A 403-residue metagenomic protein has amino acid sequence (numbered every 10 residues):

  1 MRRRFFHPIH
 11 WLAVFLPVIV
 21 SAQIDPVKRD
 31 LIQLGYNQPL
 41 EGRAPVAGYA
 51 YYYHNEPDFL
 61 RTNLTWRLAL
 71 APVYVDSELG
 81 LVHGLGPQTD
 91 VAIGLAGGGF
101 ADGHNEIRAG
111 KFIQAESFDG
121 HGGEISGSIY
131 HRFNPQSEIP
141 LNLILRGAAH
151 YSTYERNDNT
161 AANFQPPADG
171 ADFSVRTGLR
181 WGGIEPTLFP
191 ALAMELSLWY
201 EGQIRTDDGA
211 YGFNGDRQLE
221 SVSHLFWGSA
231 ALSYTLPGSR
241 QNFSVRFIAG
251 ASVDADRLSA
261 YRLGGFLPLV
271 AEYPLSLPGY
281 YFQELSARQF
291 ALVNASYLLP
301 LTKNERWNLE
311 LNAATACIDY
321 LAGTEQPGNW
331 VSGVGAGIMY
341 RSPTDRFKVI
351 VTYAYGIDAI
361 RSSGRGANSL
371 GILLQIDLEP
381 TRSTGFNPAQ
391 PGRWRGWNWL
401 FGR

Functional and structural regions predicted by a protein language model:
M1-F6: N-terminal secretory signal peptides that target proteins for export/translocation
P8-I19: Bacterial N-terminal signal peptides
P17, Q88, P237, T302-K303 (+1 more regions): Secondary-structure transition/capping motifs at alpha-helix termini and the adjoining loop/turn into the next element
I24-I184, A287-A291, W307-L309, F347-G396 (+1 more regions): Gram-negative/organellar outer-membrane beta-barrel architecture
I24-R29, Q33-L34, D172-P327, A359-G366 (+1 more regions): C-terminal outer-membrane beta-barrel translocator/porin domains of Gram-negative envelope proteins and their
L70-P72, Y234-G238, Y340-T344: A generic beta-sheet turn/junction motif
F290, N329-G337, R346: Short amphipathic alpha-helical segments
S296, T324, G333-Y340: Short glycine-rich, acidic/polar surface loops and turns
